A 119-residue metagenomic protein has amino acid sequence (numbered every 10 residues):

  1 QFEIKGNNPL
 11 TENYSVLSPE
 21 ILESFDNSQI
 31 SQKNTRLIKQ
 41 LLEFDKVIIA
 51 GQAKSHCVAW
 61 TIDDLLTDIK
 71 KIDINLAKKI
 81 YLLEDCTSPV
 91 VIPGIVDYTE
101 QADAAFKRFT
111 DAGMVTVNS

Functional and structural regions predicted by a protein language model:
Q1-S119: Active-site-adjacent betaalpha module
